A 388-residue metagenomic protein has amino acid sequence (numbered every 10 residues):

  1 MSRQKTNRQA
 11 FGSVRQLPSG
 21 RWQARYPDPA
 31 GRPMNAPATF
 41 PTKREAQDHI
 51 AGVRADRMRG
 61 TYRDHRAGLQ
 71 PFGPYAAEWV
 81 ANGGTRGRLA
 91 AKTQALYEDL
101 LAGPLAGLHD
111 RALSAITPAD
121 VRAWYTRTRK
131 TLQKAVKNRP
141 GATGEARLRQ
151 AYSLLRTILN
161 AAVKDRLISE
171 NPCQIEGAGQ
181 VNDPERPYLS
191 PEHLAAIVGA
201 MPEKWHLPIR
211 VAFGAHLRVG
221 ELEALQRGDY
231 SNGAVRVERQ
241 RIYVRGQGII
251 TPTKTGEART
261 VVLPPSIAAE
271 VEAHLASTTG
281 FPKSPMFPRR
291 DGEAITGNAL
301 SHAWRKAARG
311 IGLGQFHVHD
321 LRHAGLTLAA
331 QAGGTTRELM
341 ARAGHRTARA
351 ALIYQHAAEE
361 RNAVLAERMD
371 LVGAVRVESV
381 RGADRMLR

Functional and structural regions predicted by a protein language model:
M1-Q4, Y243-T260, P265-I267, S277 (+3 more regions): C-terminal secondary-structure termini that scaffold catalytic or DNA-interacting sites
M1-T39: Short, Arg/Lys-rich segments that mark the N-terminal edge of DNA/RNA- and chromatin-recognition modules
Q4, A115, R122-W124, K130 (+1 more regions): Flexible interdomain linker/hinge and immediately adjacent N-terminus of the catalytic tyrosine-recombinase domain
P18, Q174-V181, P187, P191-A196 (+2 more regions): Conserved tyrosine-mediated DNA breakage-rejoining catalytic core shared by Y-recombinases
K43, Q180, R241, T336 (+1 more regions): Catalytic-site neighborhood detector that most strongly recognizes the C-terminal catalytic loop/helix of tyrosine
G52-Y62, G73-G141, I158-N160: Basic/aromatic-enriched alpha-helical hairpins
K134-K137, A196-H206, A215, V261 (+5 more regions): Short, basic (Lys/Arg/His-rich) helix/loop patches that form interaction surfaces in the mid-to-C-terminal regions
N160-P172, E192, A212-R241, R337: Short, charged phosphate-coordinating catalytic segments
